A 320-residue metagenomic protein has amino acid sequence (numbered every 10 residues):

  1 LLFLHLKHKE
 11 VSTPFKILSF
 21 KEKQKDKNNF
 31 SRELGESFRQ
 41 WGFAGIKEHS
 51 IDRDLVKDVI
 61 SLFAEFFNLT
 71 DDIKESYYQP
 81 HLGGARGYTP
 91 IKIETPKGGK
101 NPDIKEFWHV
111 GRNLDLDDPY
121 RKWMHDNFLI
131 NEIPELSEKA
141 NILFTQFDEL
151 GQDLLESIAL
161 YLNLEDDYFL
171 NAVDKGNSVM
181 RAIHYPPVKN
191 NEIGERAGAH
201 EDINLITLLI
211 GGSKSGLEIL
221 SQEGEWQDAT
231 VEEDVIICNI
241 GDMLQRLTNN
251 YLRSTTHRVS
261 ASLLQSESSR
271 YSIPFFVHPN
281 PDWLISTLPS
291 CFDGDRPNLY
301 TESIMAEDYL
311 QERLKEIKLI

Functional and structural regions predicted by a protein language model:
F3-I320: Peripheral, non-catalytic segments flanking oxidoreductase cores
